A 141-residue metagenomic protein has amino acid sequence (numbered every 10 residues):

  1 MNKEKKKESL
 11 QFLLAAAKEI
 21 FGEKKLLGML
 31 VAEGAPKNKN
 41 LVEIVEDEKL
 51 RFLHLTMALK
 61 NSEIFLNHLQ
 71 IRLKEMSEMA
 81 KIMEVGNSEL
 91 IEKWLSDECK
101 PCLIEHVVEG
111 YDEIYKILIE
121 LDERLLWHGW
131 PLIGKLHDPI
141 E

Functional and structural regions predicted by a protein language model:
N2-K5: Short Lys/Arg-rich cationic patches that frequently serve as NLS/NoLS or arginine-rich RNA/DNA-binding motifs
L53, M57-I64, K74-V108, E113-Y115 (+1 more regions): Long, low-complexity or tandemly repetitive, helically biased scaffold regions used for multimeric assembly/adhesion
L126-L132: Long amphipathic alpha-helical coiled-coil segments
L136-E141: Short acidic DE-rich linear segments
